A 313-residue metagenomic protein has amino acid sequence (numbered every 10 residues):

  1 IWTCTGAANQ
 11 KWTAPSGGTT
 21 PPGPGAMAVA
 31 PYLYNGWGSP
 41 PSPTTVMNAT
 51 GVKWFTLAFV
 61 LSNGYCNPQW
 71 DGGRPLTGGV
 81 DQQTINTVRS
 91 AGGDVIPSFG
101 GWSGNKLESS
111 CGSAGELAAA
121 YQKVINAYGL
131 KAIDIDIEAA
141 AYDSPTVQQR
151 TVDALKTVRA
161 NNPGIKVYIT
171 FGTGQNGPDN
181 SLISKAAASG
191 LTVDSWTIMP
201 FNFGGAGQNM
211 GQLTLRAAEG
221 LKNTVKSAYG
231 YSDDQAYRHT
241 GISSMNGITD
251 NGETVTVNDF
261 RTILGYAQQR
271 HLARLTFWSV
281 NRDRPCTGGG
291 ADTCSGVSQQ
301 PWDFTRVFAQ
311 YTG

Functional and structural regions predicted by a protein language model:
I1-T19: Lectin-like carbohydrate-binding module/patch detector with strong preference for beta-trefoil
P15-P24, G313: N-terminal low-complexity, Pro/Thr-rich disordered segments that flank secretion/membrane-targeting signals
G23-Y231, Q235-R261, N281, P285-Y311: Chitinase-like catalytic core of GlcNAc-active glycosidases
T256-R274: Short, low-complexity, polybasic intrinsically disordered segments
